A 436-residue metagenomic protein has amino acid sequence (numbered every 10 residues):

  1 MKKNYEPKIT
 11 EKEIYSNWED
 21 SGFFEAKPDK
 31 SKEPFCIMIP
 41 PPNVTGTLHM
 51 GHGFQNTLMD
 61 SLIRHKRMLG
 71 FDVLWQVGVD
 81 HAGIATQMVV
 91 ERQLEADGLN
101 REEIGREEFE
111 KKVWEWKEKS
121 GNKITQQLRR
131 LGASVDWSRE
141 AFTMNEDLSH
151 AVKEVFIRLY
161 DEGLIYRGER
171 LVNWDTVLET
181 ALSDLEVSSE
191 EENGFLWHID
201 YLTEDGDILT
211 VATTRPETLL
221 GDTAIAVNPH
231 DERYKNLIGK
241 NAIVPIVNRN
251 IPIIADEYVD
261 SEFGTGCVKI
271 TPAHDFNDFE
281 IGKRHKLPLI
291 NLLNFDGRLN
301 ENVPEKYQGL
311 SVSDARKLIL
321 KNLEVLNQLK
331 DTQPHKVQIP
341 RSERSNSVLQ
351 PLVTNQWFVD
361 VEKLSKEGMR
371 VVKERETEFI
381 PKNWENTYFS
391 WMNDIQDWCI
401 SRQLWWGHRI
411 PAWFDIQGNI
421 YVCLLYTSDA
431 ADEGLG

Functional and structural regions predicted by a protein language model:
M1-M50, R67, V73, E343 (+1 more regions): Non-catalytic terminal extensions that flank enzyme cores
K2-K3, G78-H81, F109-W114, S138-S149 (+4 more regions): Conserved short loop/turn motifs at secondary-structure junctions
K3, P7-I14, R130, S134-V135 (+4 more regions): NTP-handling and nucleic-acid-processing catalytic cores
D29-V90, V152, V211-T214, T218 (+4 more regions): N-terminal catalytic cores of NTP/NDP-binding nucleotidyl/phosphoryl-transfer enzymes
K30-K32, P40-P41, L74-Q87, E140-L148 (+2 more regions): Short, solvent-exposed turn/loop segments enriched in Gly/Ser/Thr/Pro and often Arg
N236-G239, E305-R316: A glycine-biased structural micro-motif
A315-P334: Phosphate/diphosphate-binding loops
Y426-A431: Conserved small/polar residues in nucleotide/adenosyl-binding loops
